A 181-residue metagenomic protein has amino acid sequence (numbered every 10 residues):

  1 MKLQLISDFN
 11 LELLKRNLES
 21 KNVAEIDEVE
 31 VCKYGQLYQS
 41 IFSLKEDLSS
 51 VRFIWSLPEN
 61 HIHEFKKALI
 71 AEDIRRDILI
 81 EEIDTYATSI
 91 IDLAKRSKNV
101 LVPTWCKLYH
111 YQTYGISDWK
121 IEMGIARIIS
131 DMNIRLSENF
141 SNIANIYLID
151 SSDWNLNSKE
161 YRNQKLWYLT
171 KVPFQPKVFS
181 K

Functional and structural regions predicted by a protein language model:
M1-K181: Extracellular glycan-modifying ectodomains
